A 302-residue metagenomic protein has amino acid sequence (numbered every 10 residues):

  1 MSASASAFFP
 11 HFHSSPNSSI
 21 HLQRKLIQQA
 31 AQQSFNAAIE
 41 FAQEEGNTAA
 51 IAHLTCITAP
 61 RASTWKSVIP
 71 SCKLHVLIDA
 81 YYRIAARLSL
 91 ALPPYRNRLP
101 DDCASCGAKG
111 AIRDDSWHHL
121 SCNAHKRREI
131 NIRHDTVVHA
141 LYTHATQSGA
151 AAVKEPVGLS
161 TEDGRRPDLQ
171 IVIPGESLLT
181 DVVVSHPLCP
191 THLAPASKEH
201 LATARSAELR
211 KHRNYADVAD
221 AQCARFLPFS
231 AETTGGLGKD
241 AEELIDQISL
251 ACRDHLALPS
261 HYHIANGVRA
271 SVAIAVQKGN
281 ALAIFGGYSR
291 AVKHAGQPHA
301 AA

Functional and structural regions predicted by a protein language model:
M1-G107, R128-E129, Y142-T143, Q147 (+3 more regions): Non-catalytic C-terminal interaction segments of nucleic acid-processing enzymes
C106, G110, C122-H125: Functionally engaged cysteine thiol sites
G110-S116: Cys/His-rich microdomains that often coordinate metals
L120-S160: Acidic-basic catalytic patches of nuclease active cores, encompassing PD-(D/E)XK and other metal-cofactor nuclease
